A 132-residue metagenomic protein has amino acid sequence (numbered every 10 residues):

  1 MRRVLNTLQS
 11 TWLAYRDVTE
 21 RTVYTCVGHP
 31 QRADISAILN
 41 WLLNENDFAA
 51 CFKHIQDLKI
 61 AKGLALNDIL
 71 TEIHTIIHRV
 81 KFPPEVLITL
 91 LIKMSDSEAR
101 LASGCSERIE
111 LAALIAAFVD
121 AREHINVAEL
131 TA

Functional and structural regions predicted by a protein language model:
M1-A132: AAA+ P-loop NTPase domains with strong preference for DNA replication initiators and clamp-loader complexes
